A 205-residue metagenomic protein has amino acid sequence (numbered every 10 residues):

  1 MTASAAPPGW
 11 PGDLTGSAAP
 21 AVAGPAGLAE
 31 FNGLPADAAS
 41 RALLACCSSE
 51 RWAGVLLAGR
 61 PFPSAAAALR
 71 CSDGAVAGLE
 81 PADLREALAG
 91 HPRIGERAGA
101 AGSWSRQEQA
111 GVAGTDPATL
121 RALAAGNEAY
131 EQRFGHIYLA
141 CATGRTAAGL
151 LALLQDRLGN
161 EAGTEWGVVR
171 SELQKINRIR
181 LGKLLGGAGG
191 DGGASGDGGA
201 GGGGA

Functional and structural regions predicted by a protein language model:
M1-Y130, K175-G190, G202-A205: Aromatic-anchored, charged helix-turn/loop surface patch used as a conserved interaction hotspot
R133: Residues forming anionic-ligand binding surfaces in small-molecule and nucleic-acid pockets of primarily soluble enzymes
Y138: Conserved catalytic/binding loops enriched for acidic/polar residues
T143-R145: Short glycine-enriched loops at secondary-structure junctions
A147-D191, G196-A205: Long, amphipathic alpha-helical surface segments
